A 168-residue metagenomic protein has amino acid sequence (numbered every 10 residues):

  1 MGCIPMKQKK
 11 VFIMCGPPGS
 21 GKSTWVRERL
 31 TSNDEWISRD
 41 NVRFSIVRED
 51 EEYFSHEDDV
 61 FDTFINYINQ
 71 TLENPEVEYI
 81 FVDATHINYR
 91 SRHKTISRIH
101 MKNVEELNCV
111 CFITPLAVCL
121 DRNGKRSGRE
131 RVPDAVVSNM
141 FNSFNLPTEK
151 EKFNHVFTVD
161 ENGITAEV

Functional and structural regions predicted by a protein language model:
G2-C15, S20, N33, M101-K102 (+1 more regions): Conserved GTP-binding G-domain of TRAFAC-class P-loop NTPases and closely related GTPase folds
S20, T24-Y79: Conserved substrate/cofactor phosphate-moiety recognition/catalytic segment in nucleotide-dependent phosphotransferases
I37, V110, F157: General small-molecule cofactor/ligand-binding pocket signal
R39, A84, E161: Residues immediately flanking
V42-F44, I87, A117: Active-site loop signature of alpha/beta-hydrolase-fold enzymes
S55-E106, C111-F112: Glycine-rich phosphate-binding loop used to anchor ATP phosphates in small-molecule kinases, encompassing both
